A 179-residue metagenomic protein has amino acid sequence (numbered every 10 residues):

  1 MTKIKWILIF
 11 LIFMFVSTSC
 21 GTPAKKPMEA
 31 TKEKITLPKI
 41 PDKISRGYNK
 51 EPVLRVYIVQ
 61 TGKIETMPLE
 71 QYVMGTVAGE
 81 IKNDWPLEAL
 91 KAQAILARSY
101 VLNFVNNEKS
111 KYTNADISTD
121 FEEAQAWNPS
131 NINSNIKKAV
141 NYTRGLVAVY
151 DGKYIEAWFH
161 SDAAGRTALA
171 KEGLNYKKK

Functional and structural regions predicted by a protein language model:
M1-K179: Conserved, single-site charged/polar hotspot
